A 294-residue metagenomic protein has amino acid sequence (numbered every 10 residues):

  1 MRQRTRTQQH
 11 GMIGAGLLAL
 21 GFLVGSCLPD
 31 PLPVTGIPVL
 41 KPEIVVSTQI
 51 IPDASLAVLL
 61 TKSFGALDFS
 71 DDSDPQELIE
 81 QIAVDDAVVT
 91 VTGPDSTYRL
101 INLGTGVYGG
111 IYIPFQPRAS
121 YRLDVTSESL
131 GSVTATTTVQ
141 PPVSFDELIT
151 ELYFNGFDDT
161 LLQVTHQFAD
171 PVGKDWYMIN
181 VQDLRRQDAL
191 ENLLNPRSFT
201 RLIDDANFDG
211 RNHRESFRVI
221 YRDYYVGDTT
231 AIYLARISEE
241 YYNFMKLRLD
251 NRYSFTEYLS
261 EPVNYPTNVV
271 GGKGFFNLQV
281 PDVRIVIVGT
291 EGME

Functional and structural regions predicted by a protein language model:
R2-G14: Bacterial N-terminal signal peptides that target proteins for export
L23-S26: C-terminal motif of bacterial Sec signal peptides marking the signal peptidase cleavage site
L28-E294: A sequence/structural signal for flexible, mid-protein segments enriched in small/helix-disrupting residues
